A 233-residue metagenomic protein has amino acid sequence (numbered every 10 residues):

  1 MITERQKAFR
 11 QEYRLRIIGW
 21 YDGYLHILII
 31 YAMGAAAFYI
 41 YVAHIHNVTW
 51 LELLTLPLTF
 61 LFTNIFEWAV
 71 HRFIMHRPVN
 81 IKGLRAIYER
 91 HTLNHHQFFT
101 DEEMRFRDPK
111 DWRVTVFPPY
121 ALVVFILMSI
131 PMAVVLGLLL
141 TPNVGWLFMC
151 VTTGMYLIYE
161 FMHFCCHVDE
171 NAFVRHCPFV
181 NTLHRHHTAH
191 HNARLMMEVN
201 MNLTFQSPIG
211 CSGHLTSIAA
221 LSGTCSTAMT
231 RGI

Functional and structural regions predicted by a protein language model:
M1-A37: Cytosolic-side membrane-entry/anchor segment at the start of a transmembrane helix
Y24-V42, A121-G137: Hydrophobic core of alpha-helical transmembrane segments in multi-pass integral membrane proteins
G34, F38-H44, P57-I65: Hydrophobic alpha-helical bundle signature of multipass membrane enzymes
F38-L54, V134-L147: Helix-coil boundary and interhelical linker segments in multi-pass alpha-helical membrane proteins
T49-I65, G83, I87: Generic, well-ordered alpha-helical segments
I65-T230: Membrane-embedded catalytic scaffold of the fatty acid hydroxylase/desaturase
